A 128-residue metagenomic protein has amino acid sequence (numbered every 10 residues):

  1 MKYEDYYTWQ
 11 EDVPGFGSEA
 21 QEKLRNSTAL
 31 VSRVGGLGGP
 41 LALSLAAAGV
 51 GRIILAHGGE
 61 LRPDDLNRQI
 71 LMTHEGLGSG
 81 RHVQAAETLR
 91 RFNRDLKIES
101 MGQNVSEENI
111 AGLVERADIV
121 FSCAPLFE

Functional and structural regions predicted by a protein language model:
M1-L30, P63-D64: N-terminal charged helix/coil linker that caps or initiates catalytic domains
G15-E19, A42, S106-E108: A generic local structural motif
A20-R62: Glycine-rich adenosine-cofactor-binding loop
G38, H74, F127-E128: Glycine-rich nucleotide phosphate-binding loop and flanking beta-alpha elements of Rossmann-like dinucleotide-binding
S44-A47, R68-L71, V114: Short, glycine/charged-enriched secondary-structure capping and boundary segments
V50-R94: Glycine-rich phosphate-binding loop and adjoining beta1-alpha1-beta2 segment of Rossmann-like nucleotide-binding folds
G78-E128: A structured beta-alpha segment of the ubiquitous adenosine-cofactor-binding alpha/beta core
